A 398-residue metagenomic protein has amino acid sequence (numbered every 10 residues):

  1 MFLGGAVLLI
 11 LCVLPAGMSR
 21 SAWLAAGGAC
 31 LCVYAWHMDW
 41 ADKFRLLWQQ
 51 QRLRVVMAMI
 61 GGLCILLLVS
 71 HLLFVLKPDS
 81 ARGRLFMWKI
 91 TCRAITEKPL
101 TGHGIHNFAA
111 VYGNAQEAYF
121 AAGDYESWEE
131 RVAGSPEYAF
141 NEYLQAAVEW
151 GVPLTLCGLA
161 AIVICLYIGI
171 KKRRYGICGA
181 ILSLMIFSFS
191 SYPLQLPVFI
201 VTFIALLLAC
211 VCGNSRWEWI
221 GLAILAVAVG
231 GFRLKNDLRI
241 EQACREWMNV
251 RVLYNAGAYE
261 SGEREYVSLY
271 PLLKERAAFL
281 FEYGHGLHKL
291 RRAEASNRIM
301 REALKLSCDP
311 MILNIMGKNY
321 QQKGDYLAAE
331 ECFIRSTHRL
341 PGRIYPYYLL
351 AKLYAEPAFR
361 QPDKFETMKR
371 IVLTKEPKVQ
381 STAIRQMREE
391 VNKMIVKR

Functional and structural regions predicted by a protein language model:
M1-L3, D42-V55, V163-C178, R292 (+1 more regions): Membrane-interface helix-loop-helix junctions at transmembrane boundaries of multi-pass membrane enzymes, predominantly
F2-I10, E137, G169-S191: Loop-to-helix entry and N-terminal half of a specific, functionally important transmembrane alpha helix in multi-pass
G4-M38, S70-F74, G151-V152, F189-V198: Helix-loop-helix junctions and helix-breaking kinks within/between transmembrane helices of multi-pass membrane
A25-Y34, G61, G158-A161, R174-G221: Transmembrane alpha-helices of multi-pass inner-membrane enzymes
V69-F86, V227-G257: Hydrophobic alpha-helical transmembrane segments in integral membrane proteins
I105-V148: Interfacial juxtamembrane loops and adjacent helix segments that form the catalytic/substrate-binding surfaces
W247-M248, A278-E282, M311-K318, I344-L349 (+1 more regions): Alpha-solenoid helical repeat scaffolds
G262, S296, A329, K364-F365: Single-residue signature of alpha-solenoid repeat helices
